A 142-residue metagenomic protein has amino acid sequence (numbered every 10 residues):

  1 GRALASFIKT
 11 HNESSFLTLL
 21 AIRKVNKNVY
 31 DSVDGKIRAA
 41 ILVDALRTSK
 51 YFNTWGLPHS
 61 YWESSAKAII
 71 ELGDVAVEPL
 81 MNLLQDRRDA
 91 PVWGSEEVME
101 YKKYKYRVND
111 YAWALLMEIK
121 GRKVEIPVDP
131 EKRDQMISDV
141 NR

Functional and structural regions predicted by a protein language model:
G1, E13-S15, A39, V77 (+2 more regions): Short amphipathic alpha-helical segments that mediate assembly, nucleic-acid/protein binding, or membrane association
G1-F7, N28-N53, D74-E96, E125-P127: Amphipathic alpha-helical scaffolding segments comprising HEAT/armadillo-like alpha-solenoid repeats
S6-K9, E13-V33, T54-L72, S95-I119: Structural detector for internal amphipathic alpha-helices that build alpha-solenoid repeat scaffolds
I41, S64, V75, P79 (+4 more regions): Extracytoplasmic/secreted proteins, especially bacterial periplasmic and envelope-associated proteins
L116-M117, K123-R142: Eukaryotic acidic, Ser/Thr-rich intrinsically disordered low-complexity regions
